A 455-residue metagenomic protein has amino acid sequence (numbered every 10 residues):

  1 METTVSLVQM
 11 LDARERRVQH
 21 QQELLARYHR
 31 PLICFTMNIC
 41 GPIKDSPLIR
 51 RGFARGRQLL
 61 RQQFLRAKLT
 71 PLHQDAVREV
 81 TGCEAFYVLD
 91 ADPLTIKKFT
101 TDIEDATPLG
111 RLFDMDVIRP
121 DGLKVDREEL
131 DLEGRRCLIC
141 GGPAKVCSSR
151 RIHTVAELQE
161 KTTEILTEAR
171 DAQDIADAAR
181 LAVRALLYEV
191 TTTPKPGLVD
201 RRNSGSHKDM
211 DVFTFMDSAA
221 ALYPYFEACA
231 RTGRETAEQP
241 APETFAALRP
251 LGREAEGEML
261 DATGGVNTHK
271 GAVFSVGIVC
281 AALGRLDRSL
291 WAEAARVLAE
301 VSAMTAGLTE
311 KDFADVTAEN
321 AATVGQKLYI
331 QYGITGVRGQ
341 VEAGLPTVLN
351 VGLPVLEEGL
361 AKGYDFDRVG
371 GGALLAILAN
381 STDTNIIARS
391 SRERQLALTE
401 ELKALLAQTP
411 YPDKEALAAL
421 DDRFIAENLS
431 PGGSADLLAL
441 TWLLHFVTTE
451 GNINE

Functional and structural regions predicted by a protein language model:
M1-A67, R78, K98, D102-D171: Long, contiguous binding/interaction regions
L32-D92, M210-A237: Short, well-structured hydrophobic secondary-structure segments
D45-S46, P93-T100, W291-R296: Short, conserved charged micro-motifs
E164-A241, F245, L283-D422, T449 (+1 more regions): Phosphate-rich cofactor/ligand-interacting catalytic cores and adjacent structured alpha/beta frameworks
A228-G284: Long, hydrophobic/aromatic-enriched structural stretches that serve as scaffold segments
G257-K270, K362, D422-P431: A short glycine/serine-rich beta->alpha loop
S275, G371-L378, L437-L444: Short, structured motif recognition centered on aromatic/hydrophobic residues
A426, S430-I453: Short, amphipathic C-terminal "tail helix"
